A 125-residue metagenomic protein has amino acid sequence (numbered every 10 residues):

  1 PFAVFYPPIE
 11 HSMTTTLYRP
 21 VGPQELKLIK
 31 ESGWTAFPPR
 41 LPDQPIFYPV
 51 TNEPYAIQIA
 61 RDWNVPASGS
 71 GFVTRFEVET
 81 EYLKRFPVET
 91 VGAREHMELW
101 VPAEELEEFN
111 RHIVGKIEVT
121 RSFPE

Functional and structural regions predicted by a protein language model:
P1-S12: Short, Lys/Arg-enriched N-terminal segments with co-localized hydrophobic residues within the first ~10-30 amino acids
E10-F47, E53-E125: Conserved NAD+-utilizing ADP-ribose enzyme module
